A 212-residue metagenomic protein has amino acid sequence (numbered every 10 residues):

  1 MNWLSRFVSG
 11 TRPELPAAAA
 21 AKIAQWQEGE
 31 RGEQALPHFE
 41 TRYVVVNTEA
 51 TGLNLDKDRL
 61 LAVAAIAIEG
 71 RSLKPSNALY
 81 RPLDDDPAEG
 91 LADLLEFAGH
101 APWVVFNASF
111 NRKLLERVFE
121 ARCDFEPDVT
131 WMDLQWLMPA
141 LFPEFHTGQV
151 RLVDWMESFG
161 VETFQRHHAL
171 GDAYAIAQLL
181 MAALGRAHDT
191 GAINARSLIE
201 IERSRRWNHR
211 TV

Functional and structural regions predicted by a protein language model:
M1-G32, M181-V212: Acidic two-metal-ion nuclease catalytic site recognized across multiple nuclease folds, prominently DnaQ/RNase D-T
A35-D93: Conserved RNase H-like, two-metal-ion catalytic cores of nucleic-acid enzymes
V46, Q165-G191: A contiguous, mid-protein "functional segment" used to position or interact with cofactors/ions or partner subunits
A50-G52, F110, W136, A175: Short, glycine/acidic-enriched loop or turn micro-motifs at the edges of active sites
S76-E144: Conserved DEDDh/DEDDy metal-dependent 3′-5′ exonuclease domain
A121, A140, S158, A182-R186: Active-site catalytic microenvironments for nucleophilic, acid-base chemistry
R122-D128, T163-Q165, H188: Short, polar/flexible loop-turn hinges at active-site or ligand-entry regions and domain interfaces
P139-A177: Active-site-proximal helix-loop-helix substrate-binding element of RNase H-like nuclease domains
